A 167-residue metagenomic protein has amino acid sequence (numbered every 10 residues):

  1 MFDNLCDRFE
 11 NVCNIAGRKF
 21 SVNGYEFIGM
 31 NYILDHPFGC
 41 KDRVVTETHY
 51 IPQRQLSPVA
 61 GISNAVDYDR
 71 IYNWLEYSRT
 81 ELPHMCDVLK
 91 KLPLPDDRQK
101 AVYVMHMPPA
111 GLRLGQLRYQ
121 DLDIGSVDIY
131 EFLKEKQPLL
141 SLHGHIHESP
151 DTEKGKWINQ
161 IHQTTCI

Functional and structural regions predicted by a protein language model:
M1, R18-K19, M30-I33, M107 (+1 more regions): Active-site metal-binding loops of divalent metal-dependent hydrolases
F2-R18: Glycine/small-residue-rich loop that forms an oxyanion/phosphate-binding "nest" at active or ligand-binding sites
C6, P93-L94, L133-K134: N-terminal cationic-hydrophobic initiation segments that often serve targeting/anchoring roles
D7-E10, V22, R98, I161: Short, well-ordered coil/turn elements that cap or connect secondary structure elements
V12, Q99-V102, L139: Conserved acidic residues
A16, S21, G111-I167: Conserved beta-sheet core of the metallophosphoesterase superfamily
Y25-Y119: Active-site-proximal loop/helix segment associated with metal-binding centers of metalloenzymes
